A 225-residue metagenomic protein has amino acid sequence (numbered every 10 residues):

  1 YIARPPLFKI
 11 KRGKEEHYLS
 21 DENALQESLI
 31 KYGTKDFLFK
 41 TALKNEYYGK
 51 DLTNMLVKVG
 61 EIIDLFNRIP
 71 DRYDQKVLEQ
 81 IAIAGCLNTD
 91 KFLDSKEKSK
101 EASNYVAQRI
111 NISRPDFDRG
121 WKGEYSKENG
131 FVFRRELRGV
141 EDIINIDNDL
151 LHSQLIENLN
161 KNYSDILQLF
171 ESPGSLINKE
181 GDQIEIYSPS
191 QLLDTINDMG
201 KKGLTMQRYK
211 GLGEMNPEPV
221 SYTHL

Functional and structural regions predicted by a protein language model:
Y1-L225: Conserved phosphate-chemistry cores used by DNA topoisomerases
